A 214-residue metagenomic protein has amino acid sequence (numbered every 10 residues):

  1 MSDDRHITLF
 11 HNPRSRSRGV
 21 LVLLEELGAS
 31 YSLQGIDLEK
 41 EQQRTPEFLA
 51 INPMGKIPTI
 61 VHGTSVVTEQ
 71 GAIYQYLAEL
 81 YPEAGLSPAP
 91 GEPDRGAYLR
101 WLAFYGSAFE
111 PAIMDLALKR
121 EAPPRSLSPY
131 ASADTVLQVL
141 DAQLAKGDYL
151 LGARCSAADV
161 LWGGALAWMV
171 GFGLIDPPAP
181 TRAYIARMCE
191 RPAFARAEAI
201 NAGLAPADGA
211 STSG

Functional and structural regions predicted by a protein language model:
M1-H6, A205-G214: Basic/polar N-terminal segments that are highly enriched at the extreme N-terminus, encompassing both cleavable
M1-S128, D134, D141: GST-like domain detector, emphasizing the conserved glutathione-binding G-site in the N-terminal thioredoxin-like
L38-E39, A158, A202-G203: Conserved beta-strand edge residues that scaffold enzyme active sites
Q42-R44, M188, A207-D208: Short Asp/Glu-rich motifs
G63, G163, I200: Conserved residues at the C-terminal ends of beta-strands
Y105-P192: GST-like fold's C-terminal all-alpha helical module
R191, N201-L204: A short, acidic, flexible beta-alpha connecting loop/helix-capping segment that sits on the rim of active
F194-A197: Charged phosphate-binding loop/patch that engages nucleotide di/tri-phosphates or the phosphate backbone of nucleic
